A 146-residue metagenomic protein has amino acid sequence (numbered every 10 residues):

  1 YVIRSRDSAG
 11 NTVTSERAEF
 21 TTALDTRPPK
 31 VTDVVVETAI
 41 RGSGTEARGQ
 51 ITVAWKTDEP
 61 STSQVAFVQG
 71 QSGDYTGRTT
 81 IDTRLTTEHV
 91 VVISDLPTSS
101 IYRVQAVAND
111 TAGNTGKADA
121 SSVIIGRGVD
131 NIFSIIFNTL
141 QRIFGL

Functional and structural regions predicted by a protein language model:
Y1, S100-V104: Exposed beta-strand face motif in extracellular beta-rich ectodomains
S5, A106-A108: Conserved structural position at the C-terminal beta-strand of extracellular beta-sandwich adhesion modules
T12-S15, G113-A118: A structural signal for beta-strand boundary/capping segments at domain termini and interdomain linkers
A18-P29, D110, S121-I143: Flexible, low-complexity linkers/stalks enriched in Thr/Pro that connect modular domains
T38-A47: Short, solvent-exposed loop/linker segments at the N-terminal edge of repeated beta-sheet extracellular domains
A47-V53: Structural beta-strand segments of beta-rich domains
P60-I81: Extracellular low-complexity, O-glycosylation-prone stalks/linkers
L85, I93-I101: Surface-exposed, short loops/turns at beta-strand junctions within beta-sandwich domains
